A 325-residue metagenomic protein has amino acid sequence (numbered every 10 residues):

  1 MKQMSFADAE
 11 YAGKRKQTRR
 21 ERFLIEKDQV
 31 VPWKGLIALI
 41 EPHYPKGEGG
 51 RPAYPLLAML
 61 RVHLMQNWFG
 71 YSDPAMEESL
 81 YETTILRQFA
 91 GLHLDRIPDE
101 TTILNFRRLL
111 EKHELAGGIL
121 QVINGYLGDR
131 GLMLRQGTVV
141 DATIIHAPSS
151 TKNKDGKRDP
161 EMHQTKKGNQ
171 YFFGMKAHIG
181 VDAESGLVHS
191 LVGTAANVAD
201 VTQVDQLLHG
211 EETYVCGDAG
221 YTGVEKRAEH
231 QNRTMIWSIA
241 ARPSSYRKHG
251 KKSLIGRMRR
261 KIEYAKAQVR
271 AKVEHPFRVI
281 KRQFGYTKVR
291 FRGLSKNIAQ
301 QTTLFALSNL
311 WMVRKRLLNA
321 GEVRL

Functional and structural regions predicted by a protein language model:
M1-K34, E41-P42, N319-L325: Charged, often Cys/His-bearing segments associated with DNA-binding zinc-finger transcription factors
K2-A7, P74-Y81, A90, D95-I236 (+4 more regions): Polybasic low-complexity intrinsically disordered regions
Q3-E10, T213-Y214, A219-A299: Helix-centered, glycine/charged polyanion-binding patches within enzymatic domains that contact phosphate-containing
P32, G50-L57, D95-P98, A265 (+2 more regions): Secondary-structure capping and boundary motifs in well-ordered enzyme cores
I37-L57: An N-terminal domain-cap segment
G49-R51, G70-S72, L110-E111: N-terminal core-binding DNA-recognition domain of tyrosine recombinases/integrases
Y54-M59, S79-E82: Non-catalytic DNA-binding core/recognition domains of DNA-processing enzymes
A58-G70: Alpha-helical support elements that line or immediately flank enzyme active sites and cofactor-binding pockets
